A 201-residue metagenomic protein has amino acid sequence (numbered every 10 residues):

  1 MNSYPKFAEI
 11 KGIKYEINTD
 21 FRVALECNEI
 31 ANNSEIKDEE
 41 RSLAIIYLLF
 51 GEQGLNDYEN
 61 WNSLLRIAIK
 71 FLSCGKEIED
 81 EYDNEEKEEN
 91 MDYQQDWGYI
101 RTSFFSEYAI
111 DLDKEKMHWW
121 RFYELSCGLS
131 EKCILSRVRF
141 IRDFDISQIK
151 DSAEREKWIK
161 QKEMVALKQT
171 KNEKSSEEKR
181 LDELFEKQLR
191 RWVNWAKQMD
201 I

Functional and structural regions predicted by a protein language model:
M1-K14, F21-A24, N32-I36, L43-I201: Charged interaction scaffolds used for protein-protein
